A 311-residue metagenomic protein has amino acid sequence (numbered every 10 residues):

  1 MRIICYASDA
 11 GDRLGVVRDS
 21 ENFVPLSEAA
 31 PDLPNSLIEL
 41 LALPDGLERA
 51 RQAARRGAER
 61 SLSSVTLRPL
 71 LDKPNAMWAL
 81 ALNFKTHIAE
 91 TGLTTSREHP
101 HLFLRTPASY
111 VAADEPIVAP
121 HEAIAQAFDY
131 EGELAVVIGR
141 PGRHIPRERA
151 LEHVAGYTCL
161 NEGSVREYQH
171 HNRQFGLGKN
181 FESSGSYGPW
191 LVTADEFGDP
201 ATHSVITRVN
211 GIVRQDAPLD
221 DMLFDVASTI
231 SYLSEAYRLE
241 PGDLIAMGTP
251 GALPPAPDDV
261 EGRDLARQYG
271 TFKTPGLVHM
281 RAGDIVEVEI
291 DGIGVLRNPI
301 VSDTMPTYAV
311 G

Functional and structural regions predicted by a protein language model:
M1-H101, I285-E289, T304-G311: N-terminal non-catalytic cap/leader segment that marks the start of a structured domain
I4, L67-P69, E90-L93, V118-F128 (+4 more regions): A generic local secondary-structure boundary/capping motif
A7, R105-P107, H121, Y130-R140 (+6 more regions): Short, structured patches in soluble enzyme cores that scaffold and shape functional sites
D9-A10, R166-G311: Catalytic-pocket segment enriched in acidic/His residues
P69, A76, Q126-F128, S231 (+2 more regions): Residue "hotspots" at secondary-structure boundaries inside conserved domains
E98, L102-R105, R149-E182, M222-F224: Flexible glycine-rich active-site/ligand-binding loops centered on an Asp-His dyad
E98-V118: A gly/proline- and charged-residue-enriched helix-loop-helix capping module
